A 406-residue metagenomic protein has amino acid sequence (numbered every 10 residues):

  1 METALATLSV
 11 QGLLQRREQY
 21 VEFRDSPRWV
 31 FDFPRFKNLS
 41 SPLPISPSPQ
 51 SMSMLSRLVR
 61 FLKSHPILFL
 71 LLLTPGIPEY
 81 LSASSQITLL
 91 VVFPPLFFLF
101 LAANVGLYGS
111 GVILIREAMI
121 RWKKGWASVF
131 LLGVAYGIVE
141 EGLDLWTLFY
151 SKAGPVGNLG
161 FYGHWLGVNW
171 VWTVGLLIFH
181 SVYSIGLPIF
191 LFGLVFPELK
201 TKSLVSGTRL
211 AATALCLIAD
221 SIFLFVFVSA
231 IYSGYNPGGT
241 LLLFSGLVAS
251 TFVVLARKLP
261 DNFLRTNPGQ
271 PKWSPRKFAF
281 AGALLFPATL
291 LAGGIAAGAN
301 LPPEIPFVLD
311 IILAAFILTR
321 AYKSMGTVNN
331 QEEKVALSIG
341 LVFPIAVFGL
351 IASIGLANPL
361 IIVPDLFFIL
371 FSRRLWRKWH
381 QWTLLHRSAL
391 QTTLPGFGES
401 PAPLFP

Functional and structural regions predicted by a protein language model:
M54-L101, L145, G298-F316, K323-V335: Transmembrane alpha-helical insertion/packing segments
K63-E79, T213-S221, A279-A288, I339-I345: Alpha-helical transmembrane segments
E79-F97, S151-W170, V228-L241: Membrane-interface interhelical loops and short amphipathic "cap" helices that link adjacent transmembrane segments
A102-E117: Central hydrophobic cores of alpha-helical transmembrane segments in multi-pass inner-membrane proteins across all
K124-L215: Membrane-interface helix-loop-helix junctions at boundaries between adjacent transmembrane segments
L204-L215, S233-F244, R265-L285: Membrane-water interface at loop-to-transmembrane-helix junctions
L264-G398, L404-P406: Extended, charged low-complexity segments that frequently continue into or abut oligomerization scaffolds
